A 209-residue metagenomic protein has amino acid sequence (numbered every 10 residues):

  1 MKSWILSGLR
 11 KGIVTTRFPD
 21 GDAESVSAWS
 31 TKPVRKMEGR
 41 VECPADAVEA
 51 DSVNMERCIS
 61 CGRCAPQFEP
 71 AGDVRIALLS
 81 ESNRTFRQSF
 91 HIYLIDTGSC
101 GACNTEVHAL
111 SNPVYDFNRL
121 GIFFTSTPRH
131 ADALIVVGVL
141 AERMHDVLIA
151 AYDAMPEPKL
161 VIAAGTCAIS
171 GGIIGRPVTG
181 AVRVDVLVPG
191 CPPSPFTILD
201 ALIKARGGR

Functional and structural regions predicted by a protein language model:
M1-D46: Ferredoxin-type iron-sulfur electron-transfer modules and their immediate structural context
G8, F18, M55, V74 (+4 more regions): Fold-independent oxyanion-binding glycine-rich loops and adjacent beta-strand/coil segments at enzyme active sites
E24-S27, P70-V74, S80-T85, T125: Short boundary motifs at domain starts and secondary-structure transition points
W29-S30, F86-F90, H130-A131: A short, charged/proline- and glycine-enriched loop that marks the coil->beta-strand transition at the N-terminal
V34-I76: Iron-sulfur cluster-binding cysteine motifs and their immediate structural context in ferredoxin-like electron-transfer
V74-L110: N-terminal, charge-rich interaction modules
T105-V107, N112-Y115, G121-L199: Cofactor-cradling patches in redox/metallo enzymes
L202-A205, R209: Long C-terminal interaction/binding lobes of large macromolecular proteins
